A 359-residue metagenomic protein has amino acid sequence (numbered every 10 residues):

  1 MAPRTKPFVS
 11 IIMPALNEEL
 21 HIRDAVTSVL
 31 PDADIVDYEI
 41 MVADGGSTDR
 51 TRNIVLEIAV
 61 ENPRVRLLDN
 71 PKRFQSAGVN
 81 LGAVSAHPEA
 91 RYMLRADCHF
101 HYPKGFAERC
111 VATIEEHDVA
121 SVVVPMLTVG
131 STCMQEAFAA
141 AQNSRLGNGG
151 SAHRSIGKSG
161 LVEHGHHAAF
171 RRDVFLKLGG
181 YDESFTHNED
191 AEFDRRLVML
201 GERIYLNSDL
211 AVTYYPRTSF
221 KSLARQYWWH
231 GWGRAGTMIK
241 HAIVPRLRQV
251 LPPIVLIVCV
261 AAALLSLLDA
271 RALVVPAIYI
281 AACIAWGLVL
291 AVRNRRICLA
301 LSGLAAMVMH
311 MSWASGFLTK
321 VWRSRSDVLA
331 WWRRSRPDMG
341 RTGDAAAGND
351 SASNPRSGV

Functional and structural regions predicted by a protein language model:
T27-D37: Short, acidic, metal-binding catalytic loop of nucleotide-sugar glycosyltransferases
S28, D44-N53, K72, F100: A conserved acidic beta->alpha catalytic loop
N70-P88, R109, K158, G165: Glycine-rich, basic loop-to-helix element that forms the pyrophosphate-binding segment of sugar-nucleotide handling
A90-H101: Short beta-strand-to-loop acidic/aromatic patch adjacent to the donor-nucleotide binding site
H101-E136, A140, A211, Y215: Conserved donor NDP-sugar-binding/catalytic core segment of glycosyltransferases
I114, D182-P245: Catalytic donor/gating beta->alpha subdomain of glycosyltransferases that bind UDP-sugars
V129, G150-D173, K177, T186 (+4 more regions): A recurrent flexible, glycine/aromatic-enriched loop bordering the glycosyltransferase active site that acts as
V255-D327: Membrane-embedded multi-pass helical conduit in multi-pass membrane proteins, especially envelope-biosynthetic
